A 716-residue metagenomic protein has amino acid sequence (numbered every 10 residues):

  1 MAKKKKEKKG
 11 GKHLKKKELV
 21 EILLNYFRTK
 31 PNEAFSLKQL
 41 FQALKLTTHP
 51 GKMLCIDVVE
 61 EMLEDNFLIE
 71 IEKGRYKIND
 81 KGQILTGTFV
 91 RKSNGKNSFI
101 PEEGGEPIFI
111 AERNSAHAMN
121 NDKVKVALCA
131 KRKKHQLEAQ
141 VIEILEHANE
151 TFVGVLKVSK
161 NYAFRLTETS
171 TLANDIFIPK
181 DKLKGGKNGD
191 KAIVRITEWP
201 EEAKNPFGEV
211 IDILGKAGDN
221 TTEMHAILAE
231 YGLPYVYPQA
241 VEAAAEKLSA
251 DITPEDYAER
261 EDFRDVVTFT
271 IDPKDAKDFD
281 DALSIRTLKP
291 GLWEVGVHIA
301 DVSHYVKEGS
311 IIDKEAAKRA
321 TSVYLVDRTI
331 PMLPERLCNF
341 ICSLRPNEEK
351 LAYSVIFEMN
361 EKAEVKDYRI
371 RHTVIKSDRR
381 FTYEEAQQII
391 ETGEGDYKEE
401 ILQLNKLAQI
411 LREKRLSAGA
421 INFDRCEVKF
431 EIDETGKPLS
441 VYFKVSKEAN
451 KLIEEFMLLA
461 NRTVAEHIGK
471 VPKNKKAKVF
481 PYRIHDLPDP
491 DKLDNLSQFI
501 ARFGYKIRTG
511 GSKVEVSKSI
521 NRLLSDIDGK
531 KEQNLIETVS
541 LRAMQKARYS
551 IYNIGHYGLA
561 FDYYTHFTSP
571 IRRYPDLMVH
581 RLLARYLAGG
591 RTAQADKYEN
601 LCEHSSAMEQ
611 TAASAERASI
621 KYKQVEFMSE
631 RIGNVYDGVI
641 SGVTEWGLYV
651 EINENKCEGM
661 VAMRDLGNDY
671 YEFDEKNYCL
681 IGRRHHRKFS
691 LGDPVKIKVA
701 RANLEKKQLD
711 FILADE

Functional and structural regions predicted by a protein language model:
A2-G296, S303-E348, Q388, C679-L680 (+3 more regions): Charge-lined substrate channels and their catalytic hotspots, especially those that engage the 3′ end of RNA
Q42, I193, W199-P200, A226-L233 (+4 more regions): Electropositive polyanion-binding surfaces
E106-A111, L172-I178, K656-D674: A short macromolecule-binding patch
